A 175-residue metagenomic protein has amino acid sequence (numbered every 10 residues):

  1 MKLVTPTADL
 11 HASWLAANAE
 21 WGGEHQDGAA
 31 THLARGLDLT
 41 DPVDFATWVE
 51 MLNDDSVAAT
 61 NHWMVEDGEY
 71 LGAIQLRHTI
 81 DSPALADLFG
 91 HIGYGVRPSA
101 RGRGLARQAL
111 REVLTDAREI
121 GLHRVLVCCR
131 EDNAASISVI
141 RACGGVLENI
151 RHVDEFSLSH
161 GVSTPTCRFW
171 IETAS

Functional and structural regions predicted by a protein language model:
M1-H91, G95-P98, D116, V153 (+1 more regions): GNAT-family acyltransferases
G68, G104, G121, N133: Conserved G/P- and acidic residue-centered "switch" motifs that form tight phosphate/ATP-binding loops in soluble
G93-V96, G102-E119, I137-A142: Conserved acetyl-CoA-binding loop-helix of GNAT-fold acetyltransferases
E112, C129, H152-V153: Proline- and acidic/polar-enriched loop/turn elements at helix boundaries
A117-C128: Conserved GNAT acetyl-CoA-binding A-motif
R118, A135, S157-S159: Short secondary-structure boundary/hinge segments and terminal tails
V127-I137: Conserved beta-strand-loop-alpha-helix junction that forms the acyl-donor binding cleft
R141-R151: Conserved acetyl-CoA-binding loop of GNAT-fold acetyltransferases
